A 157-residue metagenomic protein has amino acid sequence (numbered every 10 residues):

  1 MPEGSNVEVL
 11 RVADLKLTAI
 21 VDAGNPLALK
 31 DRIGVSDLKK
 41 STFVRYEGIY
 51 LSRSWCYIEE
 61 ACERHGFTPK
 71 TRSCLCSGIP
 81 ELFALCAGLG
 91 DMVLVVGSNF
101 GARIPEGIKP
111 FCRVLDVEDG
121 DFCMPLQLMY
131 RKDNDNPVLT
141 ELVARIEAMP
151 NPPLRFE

Functional and structural regions predicted by a protein language model:
E3-L10, L15, P80-D133: Beta-alpha-beta core module
S5-L17, V21-F43, T140: Flexible hinge/capping segments at coil-to-helix
V9, P69-S73, P153-L154: Short secondary-structure junctions
S36, G120-E157: Extended ligand-binding regions for polar small-molecule ligands
T42-H65: Secondary-structure junction motif
G48, F67-I79: Short beta-strand-to-loop elements that line the ligand-binding cleft of bilobed periplasmic-binding protein-like
S52, C76-S77, F100: Conserved beta-strand edge residues that scaffold enzyme active sites
W55-C56, G78-P80: Conserved glycosyltransferase catalytic-site signature
